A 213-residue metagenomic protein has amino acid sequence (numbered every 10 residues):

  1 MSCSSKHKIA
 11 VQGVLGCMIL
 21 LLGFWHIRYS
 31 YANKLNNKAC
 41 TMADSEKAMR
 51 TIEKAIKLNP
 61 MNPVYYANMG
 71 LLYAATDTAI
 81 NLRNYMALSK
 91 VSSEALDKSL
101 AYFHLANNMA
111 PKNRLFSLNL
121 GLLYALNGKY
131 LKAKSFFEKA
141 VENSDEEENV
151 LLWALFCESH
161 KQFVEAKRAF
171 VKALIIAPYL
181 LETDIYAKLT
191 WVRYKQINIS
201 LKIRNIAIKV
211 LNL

Functional and structural regions predicted by a protein language model:
M1-G13: Cytosolic-side transmembrane helix boundary signature
V11-H26: Hydrophobic membrane-insertion alpha-helices, especially the h-region of bacterial N-terminal signal peptides
G23-I27, K57, V91, N108 (+1 more regions): Structural signature of alpha-solenoid helical repeat scaffolds
H26-S30, P60-A67, P111, S144: Residue signature of alpha-solenoid helical repeat architecture, marking inter-repeat boundaries and helix-start
A32, N37-K54, M61, L72-A110 (+2 more regions): Short coil/linker segments at helix-helix boundaries
N36, V64-N68, N84, L115-L122 (+3 more regions): Alpha-solenoid helical repeat scaffolds
M49, S93, L100, K134 (+1 more regions): Conserved positions within tetratricopeptide repeat
F156, E165-L213: Terminal, low-structured helical/coil segments at or just beyond the last alpha-helical repeat
